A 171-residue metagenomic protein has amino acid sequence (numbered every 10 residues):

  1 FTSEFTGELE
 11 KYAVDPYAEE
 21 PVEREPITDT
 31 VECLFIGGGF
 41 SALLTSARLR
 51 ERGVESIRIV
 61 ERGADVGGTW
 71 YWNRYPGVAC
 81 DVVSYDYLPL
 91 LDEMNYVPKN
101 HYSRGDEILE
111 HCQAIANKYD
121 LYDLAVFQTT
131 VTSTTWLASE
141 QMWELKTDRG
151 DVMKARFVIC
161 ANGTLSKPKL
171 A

Functional and structural regions predicted by a protein language model:
F1-E32, E110, T135, S166-A171: Extreme N-terminal leader/targeting segments of oxidoreductases
E4, L9, K99-S166: Feature captures the FAD/FMN-dependent oxidoreductase FAD-binding
I27-I59: N-terminal Rossmann-like FAD-binding beta1-loop-alpha1 element of flavoenzymes
S41, A64-D65, P76, T132 (+1 more regions): Short, solvent-exposed loop/turn segments at secondary-structure junctions
R50-Y75: Glycine-rich FAD pyrophosphate-binding loop
T69-Y71, F157, P168-A171: Short, solvent-exposed loop/turn and secondary-structure capping segments
Y71-H111: Glycine-rich active-site loop/strand segments that organize a redox cofactor
